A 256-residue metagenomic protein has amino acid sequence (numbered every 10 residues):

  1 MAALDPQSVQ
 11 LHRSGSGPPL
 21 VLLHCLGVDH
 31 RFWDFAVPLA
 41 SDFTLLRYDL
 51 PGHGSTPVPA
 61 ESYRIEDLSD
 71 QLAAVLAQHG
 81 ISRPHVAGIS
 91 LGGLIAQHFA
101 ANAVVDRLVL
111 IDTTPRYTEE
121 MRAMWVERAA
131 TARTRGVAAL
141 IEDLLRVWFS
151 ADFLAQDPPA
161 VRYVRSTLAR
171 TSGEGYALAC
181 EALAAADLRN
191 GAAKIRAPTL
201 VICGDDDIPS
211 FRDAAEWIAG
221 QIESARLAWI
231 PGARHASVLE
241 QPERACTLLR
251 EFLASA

Functional and structural regions predicted by a protein language model:
Q7-P57: Conserved HGGG/HGGXW glycine-rich cap/lid loop of the alpha/beta-hydrolase fold
R31-V37, L46-A87, T247: Active-site loop/oxyanion-hole signature of alpha/beta-hydrolase fold enzymes
G88, G92, A96: Gly/Ala-rich beta-loop-alpha elbow adjacent to hydrolase catalytic centers
Q97-A101, V105-A139: Flexible "cap/lid" loop of the alpha/beta hydrolase fold
E119-M124, R135-A193: Conserved alpha/beta-hydrolase catalytic His-Asp/Glu region
I195, V201-C203: Short beta-strand/loop motif that positions the catalytic acidic residue of the alpha/beta-hydrolase fold
D206-S210: Acidic catalytic loop of the alpha/beta-hydrolase fold
A233-P242, C246: Catalytic histidine-centered segment of alpha/beta-hydrolase-like enzymes
